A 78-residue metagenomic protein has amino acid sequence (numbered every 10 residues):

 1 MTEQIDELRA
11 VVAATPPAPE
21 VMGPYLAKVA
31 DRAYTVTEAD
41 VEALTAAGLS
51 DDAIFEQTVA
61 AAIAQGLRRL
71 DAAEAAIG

Functional and structural regions predicted by a protein language model:
M1-G78: Hydrophobic alpha-helical segments
